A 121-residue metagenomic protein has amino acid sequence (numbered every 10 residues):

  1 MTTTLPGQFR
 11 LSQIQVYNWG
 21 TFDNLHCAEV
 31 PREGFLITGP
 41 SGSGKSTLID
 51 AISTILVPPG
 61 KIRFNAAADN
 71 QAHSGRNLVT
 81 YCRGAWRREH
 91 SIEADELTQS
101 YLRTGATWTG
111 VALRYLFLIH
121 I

Functional and structural regions predicted by a protein language model:
M1-I119: Extreme N-terminal "head/tail" segments of very large remodeling/mechanoenzyme assemblies
